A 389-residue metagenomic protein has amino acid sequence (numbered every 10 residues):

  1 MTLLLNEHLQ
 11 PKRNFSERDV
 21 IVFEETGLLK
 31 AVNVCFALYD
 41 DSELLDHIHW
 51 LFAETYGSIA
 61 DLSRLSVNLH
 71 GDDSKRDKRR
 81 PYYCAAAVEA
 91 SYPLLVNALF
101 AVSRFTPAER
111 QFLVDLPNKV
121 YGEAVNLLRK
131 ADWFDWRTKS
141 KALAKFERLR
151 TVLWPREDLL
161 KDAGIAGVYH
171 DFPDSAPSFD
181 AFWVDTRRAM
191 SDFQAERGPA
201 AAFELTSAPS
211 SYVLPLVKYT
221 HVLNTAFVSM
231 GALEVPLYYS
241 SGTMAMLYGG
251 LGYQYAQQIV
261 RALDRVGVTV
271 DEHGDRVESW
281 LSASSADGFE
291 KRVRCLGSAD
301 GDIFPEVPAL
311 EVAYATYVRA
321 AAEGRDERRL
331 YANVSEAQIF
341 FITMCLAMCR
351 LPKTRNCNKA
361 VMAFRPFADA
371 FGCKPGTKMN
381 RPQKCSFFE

Functional and structural regions predicted by a protein language model:
M1-V120, L153-L159, P173-P177: Noncatalytic, helix-rich "gating/capping" subdomain that lines the substrate-entry/channel surface of large enzyme
K12, V22, E89-E389: Intrinsically disordered, low-complexity linker/terminal regions across diverse proteins
